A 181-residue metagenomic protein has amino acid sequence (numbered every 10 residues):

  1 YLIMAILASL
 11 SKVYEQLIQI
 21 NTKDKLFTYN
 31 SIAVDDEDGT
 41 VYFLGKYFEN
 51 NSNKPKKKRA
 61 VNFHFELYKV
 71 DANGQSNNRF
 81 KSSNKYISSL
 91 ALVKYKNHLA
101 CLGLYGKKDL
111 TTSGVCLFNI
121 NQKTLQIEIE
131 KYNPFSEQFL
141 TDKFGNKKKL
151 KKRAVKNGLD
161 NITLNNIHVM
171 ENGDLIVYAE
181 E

Functional and structural regions predicted by a protein language model:
Y1, N30-V41, A91-L99, Y105-D109 (+1 more regions): Structural signature of eukaryotic scaffold interfaces centered on beta-propeller domains
Y1-L2, A8-Q16, D24-F27, Y42-L44 (+1 more regions): Alpha-solenoid helical-repeat scaffolds
Y1-L2, K46-V61, L104-V115, E180-E181: Short, conserved, GDST-rich strand-edge loop motifs in beta-rich repeat architectures
L2-K12, K57-Q75, S113-Q126: Beta-propeller blade signature
L17-K25, G74-N84, T124-G158: Surface-exposed loop and turn segments in beta-propeller and other repeat-based domains that flank or scaffold
Q19-D38, L44, K81-I87: Blade-loop segments of beta-propeller domains
A33, E37-L44, N53-P55, N62-N73 (+2 more regions): Extended, regular secondary-structure scaffolds
L104, D109-P134, T163-E181: Signature of soluble extracytoplasmic/periplasmic domains of secreted precursors and cell-surface proteins
